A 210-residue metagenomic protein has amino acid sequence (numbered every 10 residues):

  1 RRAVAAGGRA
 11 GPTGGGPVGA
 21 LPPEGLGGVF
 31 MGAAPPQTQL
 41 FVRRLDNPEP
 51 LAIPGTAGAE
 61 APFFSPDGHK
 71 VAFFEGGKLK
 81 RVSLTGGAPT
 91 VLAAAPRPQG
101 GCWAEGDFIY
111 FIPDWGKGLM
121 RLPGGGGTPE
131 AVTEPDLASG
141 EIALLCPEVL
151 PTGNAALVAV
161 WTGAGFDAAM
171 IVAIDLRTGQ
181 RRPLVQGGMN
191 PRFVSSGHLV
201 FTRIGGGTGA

Functional and structural regions predicted by a protein language model:
R1-A210: Acidic, proline/glycine-rich low-complexity intrinsically disordered segments
